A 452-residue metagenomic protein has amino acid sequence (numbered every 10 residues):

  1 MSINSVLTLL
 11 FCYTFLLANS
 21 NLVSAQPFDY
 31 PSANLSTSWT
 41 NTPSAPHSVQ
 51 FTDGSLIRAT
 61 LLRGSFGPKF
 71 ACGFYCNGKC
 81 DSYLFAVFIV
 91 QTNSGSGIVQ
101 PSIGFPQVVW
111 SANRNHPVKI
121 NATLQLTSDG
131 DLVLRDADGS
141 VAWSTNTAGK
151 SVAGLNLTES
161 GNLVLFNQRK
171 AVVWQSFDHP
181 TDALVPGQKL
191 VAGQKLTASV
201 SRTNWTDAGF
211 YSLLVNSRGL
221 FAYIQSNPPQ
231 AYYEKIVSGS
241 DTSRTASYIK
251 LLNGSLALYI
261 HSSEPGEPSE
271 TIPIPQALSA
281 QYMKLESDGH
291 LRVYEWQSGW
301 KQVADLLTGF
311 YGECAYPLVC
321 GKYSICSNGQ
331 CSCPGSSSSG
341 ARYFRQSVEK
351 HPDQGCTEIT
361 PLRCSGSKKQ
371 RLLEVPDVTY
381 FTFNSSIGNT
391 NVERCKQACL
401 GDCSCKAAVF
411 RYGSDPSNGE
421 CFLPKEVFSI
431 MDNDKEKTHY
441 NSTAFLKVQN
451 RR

Functional and structural regions predicted by a protein language model:
S2-R452: Beta-rich ligand-binding surfaces for carbohydrates and other polyanions
